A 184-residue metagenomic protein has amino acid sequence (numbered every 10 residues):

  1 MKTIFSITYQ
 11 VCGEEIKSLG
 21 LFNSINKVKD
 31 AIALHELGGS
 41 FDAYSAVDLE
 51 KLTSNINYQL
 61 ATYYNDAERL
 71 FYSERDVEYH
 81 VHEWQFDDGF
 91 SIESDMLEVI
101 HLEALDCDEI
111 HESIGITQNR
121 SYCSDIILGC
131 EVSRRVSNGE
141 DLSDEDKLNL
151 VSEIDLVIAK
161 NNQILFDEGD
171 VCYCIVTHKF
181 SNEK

Functional and structural regions predicted by a protein language model:
M1-I16, L37, I100: Short aromatic-glycine-(Arg/Gly/Cys) micro-motifs in beta-strand/loop hairpins
Y9-V11, N23, E83-Q85, Q118: Residue-level signal for short segments within beta-strands and strand-turn junctions of well-structured beta-sheet
E14-N26, S113-G115, R134, N138: A short, exposed loop/beta-hairpin motif centered on an aromatic-Gly-Thr core
V28-A31: Short amphipathic alpha-helices within nucleic acid-binding modules
L37-H111, C130-R134, G139, D144-K184: Short, mixed-charge low-complexity intrinsically disordered segments
S121-I126: Short amphipathic alpha-helical heptad-repeat segments
